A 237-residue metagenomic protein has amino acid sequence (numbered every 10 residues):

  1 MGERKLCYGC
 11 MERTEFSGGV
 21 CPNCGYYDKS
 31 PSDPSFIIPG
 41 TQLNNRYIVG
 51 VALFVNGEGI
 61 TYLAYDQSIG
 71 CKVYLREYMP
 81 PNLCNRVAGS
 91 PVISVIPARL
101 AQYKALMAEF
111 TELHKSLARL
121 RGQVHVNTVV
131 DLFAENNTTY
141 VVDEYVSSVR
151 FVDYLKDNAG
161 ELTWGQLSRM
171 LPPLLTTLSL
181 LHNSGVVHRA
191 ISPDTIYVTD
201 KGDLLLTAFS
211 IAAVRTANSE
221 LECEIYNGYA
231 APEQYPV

Functional and structural regions predicted by a protein language model:
Y62-L63, G70-P97: Glycine-rich ATP phosphate-binding loop
G89-R119: AlphaC helix of the eukaryotic protein kinase fold
D131-L132: Activation-segment/catalytic-loop signature of the eukaryotic protein kinase fold
N136-R150: Conserved short submotifs of the Hanks-type protein kinase catalytic core that shape the nucleotide-binding pocket
F151-L162: AlphaC helix of the protein kinase catalytic domain
M170-L171: Activation segment signature within eukaryotic-like protein kinase domains
L178, H182-T199: Catalytic-loop of the protein kinase fold
E220-Q234: Conserved activation segment of eukaryotic-like protein kinases, specifically the C-terminal portion of the activation
